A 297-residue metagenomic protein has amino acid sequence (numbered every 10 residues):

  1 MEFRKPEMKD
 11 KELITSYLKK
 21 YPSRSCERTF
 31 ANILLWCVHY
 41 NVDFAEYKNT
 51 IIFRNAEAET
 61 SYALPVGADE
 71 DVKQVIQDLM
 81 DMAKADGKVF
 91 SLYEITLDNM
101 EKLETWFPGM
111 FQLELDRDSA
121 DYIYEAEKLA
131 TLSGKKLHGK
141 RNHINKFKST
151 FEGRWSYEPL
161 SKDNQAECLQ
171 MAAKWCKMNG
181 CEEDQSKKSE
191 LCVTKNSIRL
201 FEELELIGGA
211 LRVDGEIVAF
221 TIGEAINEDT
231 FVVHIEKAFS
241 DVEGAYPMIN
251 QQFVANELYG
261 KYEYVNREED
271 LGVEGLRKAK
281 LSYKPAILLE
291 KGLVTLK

Functional and structural regions predicted by a protein language model:
M1-Y47: Amide-forming acyltransferase catalytic core, primarily the GNAT-like/NAT-type and related acyltransferase folds
E27-D98, R212-V242: Conserved donor-binding loop and adjoining core beta-sheet/short helix segment in diverse acyl/aminoacyl transferases
K88-W106, R117-A120: Short, glycine/charge-rich beta-strand/loop segments that flank catalytic centers and engage negatively charged groups
S91, S156, Y264-R267: Short catalytic-loop micro-motif centered on adjacent basic/acidic residues
N99-L113, N142, L271-L288: Conserved active-site alpha-helix within GNAT-family acetyltransferase domains
P108-D184: Acyltransferase donor/substrate-recognition loop-hinge adjacent to the catalytic core
K162, A166-E228, V232: A mid-sequence, solvent-exposed acidic-amphipathic segment
L206-L296: Aromatic (often tryptophan-rich) hydrophobic motifs at membrane interfaces
